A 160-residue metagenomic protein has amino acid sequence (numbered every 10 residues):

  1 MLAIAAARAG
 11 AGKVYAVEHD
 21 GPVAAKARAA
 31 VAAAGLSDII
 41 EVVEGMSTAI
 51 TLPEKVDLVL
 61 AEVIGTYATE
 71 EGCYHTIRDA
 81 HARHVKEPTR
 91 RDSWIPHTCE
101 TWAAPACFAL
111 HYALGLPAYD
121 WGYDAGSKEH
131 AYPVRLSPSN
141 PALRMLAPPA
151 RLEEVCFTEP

Functional and structural regions predicted by a protein language model:
M1: Conserved SAM/SAH-binding loop-helix junction of Class I S-adenosyl-L-methionine-dependent methyltransferases
I4-P160: Class I SAM-binding transferase module
